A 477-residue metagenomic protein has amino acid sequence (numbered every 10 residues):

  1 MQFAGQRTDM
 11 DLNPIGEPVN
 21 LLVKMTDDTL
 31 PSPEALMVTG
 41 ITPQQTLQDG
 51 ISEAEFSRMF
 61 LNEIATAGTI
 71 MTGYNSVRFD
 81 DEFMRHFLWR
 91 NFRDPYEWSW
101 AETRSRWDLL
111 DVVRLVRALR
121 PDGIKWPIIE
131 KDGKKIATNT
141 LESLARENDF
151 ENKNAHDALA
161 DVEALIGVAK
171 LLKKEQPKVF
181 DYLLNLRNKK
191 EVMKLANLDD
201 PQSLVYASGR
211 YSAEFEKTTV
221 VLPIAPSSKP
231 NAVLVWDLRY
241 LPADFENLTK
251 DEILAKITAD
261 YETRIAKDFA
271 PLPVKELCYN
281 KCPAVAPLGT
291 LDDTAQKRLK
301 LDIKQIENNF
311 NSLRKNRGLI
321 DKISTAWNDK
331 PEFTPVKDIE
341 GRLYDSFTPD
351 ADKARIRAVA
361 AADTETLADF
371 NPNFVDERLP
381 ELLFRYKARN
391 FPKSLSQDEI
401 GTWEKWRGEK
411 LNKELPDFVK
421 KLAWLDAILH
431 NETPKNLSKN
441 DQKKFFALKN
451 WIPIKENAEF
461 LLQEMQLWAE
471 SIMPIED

Functional and structural regions predicted by a protein language model:
M1-S52, N62, P226-F269: Conserved RNase H-like, two-metal-ion catalytic cores of nucleic-acid enzymes
F3, R7-T39, N62-P177, L186 (+3 more regions): Metal-dependent phosphoesterase core characteristic of DEDDh/y 3'-5' exonuclease domains
G50, A54, R78, L159-V162 (+4 more regions): Generic detection of long, well-ordered alpha-helical segments
G50-I51, T66, I475-D477: Conserved, well-structured beta-alpha core segment at the onset of a catalytic domain
F56-F60: Generic hydrophobic alpha-helical segments
L171-E307, L415-D477: Acidic two-metal-ion nuclease catalytic site recognized across multiple nuclease folds, prominently DnaQ/RNase D-T
S227-L415: Long, charge-rich C-terminal accessory regions
